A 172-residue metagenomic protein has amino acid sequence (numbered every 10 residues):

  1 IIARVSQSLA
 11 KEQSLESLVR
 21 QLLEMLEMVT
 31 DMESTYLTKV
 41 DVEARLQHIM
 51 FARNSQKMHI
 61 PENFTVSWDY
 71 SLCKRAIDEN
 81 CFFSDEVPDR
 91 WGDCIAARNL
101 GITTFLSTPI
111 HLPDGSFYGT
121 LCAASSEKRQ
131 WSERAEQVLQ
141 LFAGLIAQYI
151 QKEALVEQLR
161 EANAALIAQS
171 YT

Functional and structural regions predicted by a protein language model:
Q7-L22: Signal-transducing coiled-coil linker helices
E24, Y36-F64, W68: GAF sensory/regulatory domain recognition with acknowledged cross-activation on helical regulatory dimers
D31-T35: Short N-terminal helix-loop-first-beta-strand/juxtamembrane motif that initiates sensory/input modules
S55, G119-Q130: Short beta-strand-to-loop transition segments that serve as allosteric relay/switch motifs in sensory/regulatory domains
M58-F82, D93: Acidic/proline- and glycine-rich, intrinsically disordered low-complexity segments that serve as regulatory linkers
T103-L112: A short, aliphatic-rich beta-strand micro-motif
Q140-A147: Allosteric cytosolic regulatory segments
